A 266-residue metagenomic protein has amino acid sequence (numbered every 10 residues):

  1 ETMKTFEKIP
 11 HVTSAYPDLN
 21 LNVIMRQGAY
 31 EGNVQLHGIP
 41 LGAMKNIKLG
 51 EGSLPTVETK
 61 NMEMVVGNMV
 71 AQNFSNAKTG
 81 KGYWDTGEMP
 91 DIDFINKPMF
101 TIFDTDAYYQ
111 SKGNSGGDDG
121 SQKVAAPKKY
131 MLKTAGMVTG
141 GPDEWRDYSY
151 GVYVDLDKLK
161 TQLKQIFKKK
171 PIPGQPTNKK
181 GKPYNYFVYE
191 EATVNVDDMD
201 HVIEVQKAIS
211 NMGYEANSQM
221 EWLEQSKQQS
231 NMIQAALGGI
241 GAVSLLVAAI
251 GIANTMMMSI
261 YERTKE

Functional and structural regions predicted by a protein language model:
E1-F187, N195, D200-E204, N211: Short acidic/glycine-enriched loop/turn elements at secondary-structure junctions
V34-Q35, A236-G238, N254: Short alpha-helix boundary/capping motifs
Y184-A242, Y261: Peri-transmembrane interface segments
G239-A253: Selective detector of the "anchor" transmembrane alpha-helix that sits immediately C-terminal
I250-E266: Interfacial "coupling" helices/loops that link adjacent transmembrane helices in transporter permeases
